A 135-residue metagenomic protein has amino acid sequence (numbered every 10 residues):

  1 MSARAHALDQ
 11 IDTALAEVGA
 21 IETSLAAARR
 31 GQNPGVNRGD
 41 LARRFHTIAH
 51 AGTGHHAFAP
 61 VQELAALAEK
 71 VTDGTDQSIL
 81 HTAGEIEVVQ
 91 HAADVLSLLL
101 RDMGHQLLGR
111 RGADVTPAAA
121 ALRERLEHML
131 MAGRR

Functional and structural regions predicted by a protein language model:
M1-L8, S78-R135: Structural secondary-structure packing elements that flank or coincide with functional cores
M1-R44, G54, L126-R135: Long, amphipathic alpha-helical coiled-coil segments characteristic of histidine-phosphotransfer scaffolds
I21-N33, G52-H55, V71-H81, L99-R110 (+1 more regions): Secondary-structure edge/capping motif, primarily at the C-terminal ends of alpha-helices and the immediately following
V36-L41, G54-T72, G84-L98: Short, well-ordered alpha-helical segments that carry or flank key catalytic/ligand-binding motifs at enzyme/regulatory
